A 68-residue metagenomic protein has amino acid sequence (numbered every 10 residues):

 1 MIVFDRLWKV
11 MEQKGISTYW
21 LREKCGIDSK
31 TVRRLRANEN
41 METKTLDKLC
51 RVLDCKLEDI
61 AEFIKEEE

Functional and structural regions predicted by a protein language model:
M1-W20: A short, Lys/Arg-rich alpha-helix, primarily the initiator
K9, A61-E68: Short, charged recognition helix plus adjacent turn of helix-turn-helix-like nucleic-acid-binding domains
E12, E23, R51: Alpha-helical residues within the helix-turn-helix
G15-R33: Short alpha-helical DNA-recognition segment
D28, E39, I64-E67: The DNA-recognition helices of helix-turn-helix-type DNA-binding domains
N38-R51: Short, basic-rich loop-to-helix N-cap that marks the start of a DNA-contacting helix
